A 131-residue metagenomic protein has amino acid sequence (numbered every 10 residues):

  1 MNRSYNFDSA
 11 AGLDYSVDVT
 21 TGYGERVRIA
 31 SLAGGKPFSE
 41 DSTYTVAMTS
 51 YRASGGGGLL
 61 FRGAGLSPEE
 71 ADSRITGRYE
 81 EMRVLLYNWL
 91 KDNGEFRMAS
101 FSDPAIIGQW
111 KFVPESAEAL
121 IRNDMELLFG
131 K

Functional and structural regions predicted by a protein language model:
M1-K131: Catalytic centers of hydrolytic enzymes
